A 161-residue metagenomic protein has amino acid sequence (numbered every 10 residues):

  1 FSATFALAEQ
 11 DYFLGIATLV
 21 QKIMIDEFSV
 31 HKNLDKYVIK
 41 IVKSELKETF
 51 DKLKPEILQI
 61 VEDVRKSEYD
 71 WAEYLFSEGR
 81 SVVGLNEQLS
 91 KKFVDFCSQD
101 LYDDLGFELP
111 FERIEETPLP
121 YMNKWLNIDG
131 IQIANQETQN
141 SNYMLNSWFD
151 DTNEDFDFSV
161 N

Functional and structural regions predicted by a protein language model:
F1-N161: Non-heme di-metal
